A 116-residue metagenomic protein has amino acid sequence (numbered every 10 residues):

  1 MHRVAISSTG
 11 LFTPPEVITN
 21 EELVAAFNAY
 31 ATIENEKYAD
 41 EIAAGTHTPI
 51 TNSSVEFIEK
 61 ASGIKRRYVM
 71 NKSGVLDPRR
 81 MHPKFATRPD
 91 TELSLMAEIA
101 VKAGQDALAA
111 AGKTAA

Functional and structural regions predicted by a protein language model:
M1-A116: Conserved "HGTGT" condensation-loop signature of ketosynthase/thiolase-family condensing enzymes that catalyze
